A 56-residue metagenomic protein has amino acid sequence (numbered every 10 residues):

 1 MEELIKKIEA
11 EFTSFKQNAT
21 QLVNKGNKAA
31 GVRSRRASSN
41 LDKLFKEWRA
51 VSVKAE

Functional and structural regions predicted by a protein language model:
M1-L22: N-terminal acidic leader/helix
K6, K28-A37: Short, charged, amphipathic alpha-helical segments
F12, K16-A19, S38, D42-F45 (+1 more regions): A structural signal for well-ordered alpha-helices, especially hydrophobic packing surfaces of coiled-coils
K54-E56: Membrane-interface helix-loop junctions in multi-pass transporters/channels
